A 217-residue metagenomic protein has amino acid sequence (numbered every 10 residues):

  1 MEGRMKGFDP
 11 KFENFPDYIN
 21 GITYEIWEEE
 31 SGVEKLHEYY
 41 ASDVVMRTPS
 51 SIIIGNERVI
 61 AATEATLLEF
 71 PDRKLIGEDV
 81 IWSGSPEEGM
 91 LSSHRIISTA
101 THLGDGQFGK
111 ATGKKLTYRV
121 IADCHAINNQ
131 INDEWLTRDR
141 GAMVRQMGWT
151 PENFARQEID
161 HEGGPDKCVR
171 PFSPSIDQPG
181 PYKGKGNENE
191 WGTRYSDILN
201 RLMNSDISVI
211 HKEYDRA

Functional and structural regions predicted by a protein language model:
M1-A217: C-terminal and inter-domain tail/linker signature
